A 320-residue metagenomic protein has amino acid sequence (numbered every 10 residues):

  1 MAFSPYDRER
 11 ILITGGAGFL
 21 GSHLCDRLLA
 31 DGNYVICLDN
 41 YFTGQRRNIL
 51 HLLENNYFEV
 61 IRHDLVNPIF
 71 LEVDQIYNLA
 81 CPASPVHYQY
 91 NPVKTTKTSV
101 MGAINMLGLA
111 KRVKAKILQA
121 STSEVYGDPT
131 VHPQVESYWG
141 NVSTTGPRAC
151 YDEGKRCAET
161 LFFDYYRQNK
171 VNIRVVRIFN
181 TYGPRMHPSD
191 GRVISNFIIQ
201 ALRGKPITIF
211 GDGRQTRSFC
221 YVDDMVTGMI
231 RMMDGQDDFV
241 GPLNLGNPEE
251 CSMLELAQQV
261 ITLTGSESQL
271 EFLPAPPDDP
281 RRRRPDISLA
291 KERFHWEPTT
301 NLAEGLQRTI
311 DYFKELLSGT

Functional and structural regions predicted by a protein language model:
M1-T181, D223, W296, R308 (+2 more regions): N-terminal Rossmann-like NAD(P)+-binding domain of SDR-like oxidoreductases, especially those catalyzing
F3-S4, L24, N105, N180 (+1 more regions): C-terminal substrate-binding subdomain of Rossmann-fold SDR/epimerase-dehydratase oxidoreductases
T43, P184, N247: Short, conserved catalytic or interaction motifs in soluble domains
G44, L71, P188, C251 (+2 more regions): Residues that form or flank phosphate/diphosphate-binding pockets in enzymes that use nucleotide phosphates
Y90-N91, R185-D190: Short, solvent-exposed loop/turn segments at secondary-structure boundaries
H132-P133, P188-N196: A glycine/serine/threonine-rich, flexible loop-to-helix segment that serves as the NAD(P) cofactor-binding "lid"
C150, A158, D190, M253 (+1 more regions): Conserved donor sugar-nucleotide recognition element shared by glycan-biosynthetic enzymes
C157, L161-Y165, F197, L256 (+1 more regions): Hydrophobic alpha-helix immediately C-terminal to the catalytic Tyr-X-X-X-Lys motif of short-chain
